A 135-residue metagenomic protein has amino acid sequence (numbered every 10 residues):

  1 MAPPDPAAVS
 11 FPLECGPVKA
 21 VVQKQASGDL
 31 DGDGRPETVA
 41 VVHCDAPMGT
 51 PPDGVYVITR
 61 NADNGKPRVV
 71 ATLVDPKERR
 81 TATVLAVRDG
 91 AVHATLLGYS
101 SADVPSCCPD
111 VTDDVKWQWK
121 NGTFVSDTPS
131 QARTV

Functional and structural regions predicted by a protein language model:
M1-A2, T83-V135: Acidic, small-residue rich beta-repeat scaffolds with periodic aromatic anchors
M1-G28, D127-V135: Terminal domain-start segments
M1-S10, T50-A71, K116-N121: Beta-propeller blade repeat segments, especially FG-GAP/WD-type strand-to-loop junctions in 6- to 7-bladed propeller
K19-G32, T83-G90: Beta-propeller blade termini
K19-V21, L73-P76: Surface loop/turn motifs at the tips and blade-to-blade linkers of beta-strand repeat domains
G32-V41, G90-T95: Acidic/hydrophobic-patterned starts of short beta strands in beta-sheet-rich repeat architectures
M48-Y56, A102-P109: Structural motif
K66-V74, S126-Q131: Beta-propeller fold detector
